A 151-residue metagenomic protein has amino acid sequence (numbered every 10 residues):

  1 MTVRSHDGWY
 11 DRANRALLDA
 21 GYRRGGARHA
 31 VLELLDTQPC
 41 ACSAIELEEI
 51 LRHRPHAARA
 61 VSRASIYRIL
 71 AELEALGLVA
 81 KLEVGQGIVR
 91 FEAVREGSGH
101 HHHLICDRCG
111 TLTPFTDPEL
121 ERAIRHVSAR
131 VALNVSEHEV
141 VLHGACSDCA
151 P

Functional and structural regions predicted by a protein language model:
T2-L32: Short alpha-helical segments that sit at the start of domains
G26, T37-S43: Short capping segments at the starts of secondary-structure elements
L32-L35, Y67: Hydrophobic residues on short alpha-helical segments
S43-R59: DNA-recognition alpha helix
I66-L76: Basic amphipathic alpha-helical segments that dock to polyanions
A75-P151: Non-DNA-binding regulatory cores of transcription-related proteins, predominantly C-terminal effector-binding
